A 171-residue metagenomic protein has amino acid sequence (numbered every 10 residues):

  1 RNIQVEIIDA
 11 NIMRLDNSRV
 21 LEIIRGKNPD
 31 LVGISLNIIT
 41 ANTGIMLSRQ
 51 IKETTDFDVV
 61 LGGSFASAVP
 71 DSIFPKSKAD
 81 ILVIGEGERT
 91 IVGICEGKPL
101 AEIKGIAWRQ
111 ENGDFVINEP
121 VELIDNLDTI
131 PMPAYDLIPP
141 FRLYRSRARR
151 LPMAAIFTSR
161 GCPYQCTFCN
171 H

Functional and structural regions predicted by a protein language model:
R1-N2, L82, C166-H171: Short, intrinsically disordered, charge-balanced linker/junction segments flanking boundaries in proteins
I3-N126: Glycine-rich beta-alpha loop elements in corrinoid/cobalamin-binding modules across cobalamin-dependent enzymes
D128, P133-H171: Radical SAM [4Fe-4S] cluster-binding motif and immediate context
